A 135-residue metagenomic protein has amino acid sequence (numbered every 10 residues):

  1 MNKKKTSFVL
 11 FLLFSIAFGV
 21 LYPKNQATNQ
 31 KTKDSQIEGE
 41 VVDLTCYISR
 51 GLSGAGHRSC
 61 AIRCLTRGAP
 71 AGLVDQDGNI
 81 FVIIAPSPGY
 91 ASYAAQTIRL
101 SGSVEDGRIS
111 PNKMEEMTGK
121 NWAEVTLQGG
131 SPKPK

Functional and structural regions predicted by a protein language model:
M1-L10: Bacterial N-terminal signal peptides that target proteins for export
V9-G19: Bacterial N-terminal signal peptides
G19-K135: OB-fold and OB-like single-stranded nucleic-acid-recognition modules and their adjacent interaction interfaces
